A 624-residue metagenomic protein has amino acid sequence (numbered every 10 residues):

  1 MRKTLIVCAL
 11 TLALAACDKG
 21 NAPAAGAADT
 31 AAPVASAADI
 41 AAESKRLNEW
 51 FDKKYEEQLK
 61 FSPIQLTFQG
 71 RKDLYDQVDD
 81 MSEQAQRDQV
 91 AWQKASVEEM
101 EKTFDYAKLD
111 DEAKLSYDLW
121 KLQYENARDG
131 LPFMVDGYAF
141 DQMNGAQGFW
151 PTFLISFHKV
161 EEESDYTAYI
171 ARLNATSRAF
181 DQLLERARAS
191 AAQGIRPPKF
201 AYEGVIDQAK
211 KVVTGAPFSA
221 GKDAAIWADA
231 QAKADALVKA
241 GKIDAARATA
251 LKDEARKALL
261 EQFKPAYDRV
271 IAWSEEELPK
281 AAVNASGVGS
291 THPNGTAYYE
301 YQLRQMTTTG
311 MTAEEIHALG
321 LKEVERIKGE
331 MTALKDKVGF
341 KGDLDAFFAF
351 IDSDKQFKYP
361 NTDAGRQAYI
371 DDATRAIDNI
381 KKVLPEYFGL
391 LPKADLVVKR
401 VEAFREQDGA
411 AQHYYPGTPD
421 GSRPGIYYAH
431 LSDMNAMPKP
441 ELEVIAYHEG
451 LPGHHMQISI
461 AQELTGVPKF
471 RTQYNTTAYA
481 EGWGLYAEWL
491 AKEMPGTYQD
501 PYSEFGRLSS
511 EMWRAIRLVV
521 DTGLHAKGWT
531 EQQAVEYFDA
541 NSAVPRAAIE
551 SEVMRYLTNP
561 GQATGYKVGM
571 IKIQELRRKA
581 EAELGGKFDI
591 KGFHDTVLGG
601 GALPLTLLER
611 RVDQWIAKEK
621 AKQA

Functional and structural regions predicted by a protein language model:
R2-C8: Sec-dependent signal peptide recognition, specifically the positively charged N-region followed immediately by
L14-A16: C-terminal motif of bacterial Sec signal peptides marking the signal peptidase cleavage site
D18-A624: N-terminal maturation segment of proteins
